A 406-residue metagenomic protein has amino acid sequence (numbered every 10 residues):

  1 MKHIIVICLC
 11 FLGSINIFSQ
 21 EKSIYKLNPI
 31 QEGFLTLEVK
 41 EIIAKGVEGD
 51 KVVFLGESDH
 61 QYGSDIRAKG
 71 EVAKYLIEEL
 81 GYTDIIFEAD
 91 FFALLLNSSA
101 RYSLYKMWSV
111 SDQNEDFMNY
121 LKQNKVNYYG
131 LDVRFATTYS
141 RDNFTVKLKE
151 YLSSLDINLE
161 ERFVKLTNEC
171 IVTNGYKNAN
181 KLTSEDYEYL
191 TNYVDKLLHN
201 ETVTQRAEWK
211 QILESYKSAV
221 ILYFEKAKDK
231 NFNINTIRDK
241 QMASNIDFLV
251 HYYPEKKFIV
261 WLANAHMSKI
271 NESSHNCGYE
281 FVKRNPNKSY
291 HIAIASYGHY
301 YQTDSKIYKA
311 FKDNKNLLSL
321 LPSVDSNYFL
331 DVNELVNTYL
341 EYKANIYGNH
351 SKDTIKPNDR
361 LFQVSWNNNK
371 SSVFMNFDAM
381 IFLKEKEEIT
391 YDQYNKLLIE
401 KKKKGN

Functional and structural regions predicted by a protein language model:
M1-S23: Bacterial Sec-dependent N-terminal signal peptides
Q20-N406: Structured catalytic-domain cores with a bias toward divalent-metal coordination
